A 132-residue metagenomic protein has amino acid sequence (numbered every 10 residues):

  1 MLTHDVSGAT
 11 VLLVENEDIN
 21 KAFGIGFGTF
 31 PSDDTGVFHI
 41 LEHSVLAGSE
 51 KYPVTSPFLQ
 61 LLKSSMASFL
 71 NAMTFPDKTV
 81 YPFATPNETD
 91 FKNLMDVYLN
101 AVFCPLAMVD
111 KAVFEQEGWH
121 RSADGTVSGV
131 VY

Functional and structural regions predicted by a protein language model:
M1-F58, P82, P86-T89, D96-L99: His/Glu-rich zincin catalytic helix
G48-E50, P57-Y132: Acidic/histidine-enriched segments that form metal/cofactor-coordinating and catalytic pocket/exosite environments
